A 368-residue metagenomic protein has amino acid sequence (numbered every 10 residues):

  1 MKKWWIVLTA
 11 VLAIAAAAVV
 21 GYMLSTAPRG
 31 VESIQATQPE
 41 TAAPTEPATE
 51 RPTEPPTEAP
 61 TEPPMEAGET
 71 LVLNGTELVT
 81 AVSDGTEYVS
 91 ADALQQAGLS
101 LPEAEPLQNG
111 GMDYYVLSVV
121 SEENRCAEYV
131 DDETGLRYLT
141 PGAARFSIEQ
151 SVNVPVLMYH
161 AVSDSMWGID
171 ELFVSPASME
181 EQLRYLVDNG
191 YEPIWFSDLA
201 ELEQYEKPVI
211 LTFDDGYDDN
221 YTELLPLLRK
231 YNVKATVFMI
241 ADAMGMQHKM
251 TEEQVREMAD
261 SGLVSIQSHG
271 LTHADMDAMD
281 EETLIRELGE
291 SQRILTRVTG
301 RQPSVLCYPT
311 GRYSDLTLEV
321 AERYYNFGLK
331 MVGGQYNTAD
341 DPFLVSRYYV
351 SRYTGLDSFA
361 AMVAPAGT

Functional and structural regions predicted by a protein language model:
M1-A13, M23: N-terminal Sec-pathway targeting helices
Y22-E46, E50-L157: Primary recognition of N-terminal secretory signal peptides and signal-anchoring hydrophobic helices
L73-L78, Y159-G168, T272: Acidic/histidine-rich, surface-exposed loop or edge segments in extracytoplasmic proteins
V130, F238, K330-M331: Short beta-strand and adjacent tight-turn residues that come in two discontinuous sequence segments and form the edges
R145-T212, D218-D219, S261, A278-T368: C-terminal active-site subregion of NodB/CE4 polysaccharide deacetylases
P155-M158, E192-F196, I210-L211, R229 (+3 more regions): Short, well-structured secondary-structure segments
V187, L224-V233, M250-Q267, E322 (+1 more regions): Acidic (Asp/Glu)-rich catalytic clusters
Q267-E282: Substrate-binding clefts and substrate-entry loops adjacent to catalytic sites of polymer-processing enzymes acting on
